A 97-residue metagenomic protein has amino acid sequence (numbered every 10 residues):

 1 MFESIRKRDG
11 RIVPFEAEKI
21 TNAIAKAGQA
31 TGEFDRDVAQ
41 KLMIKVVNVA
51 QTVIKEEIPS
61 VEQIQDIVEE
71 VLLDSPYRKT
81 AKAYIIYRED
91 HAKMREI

Functional and structural regions predicted by a protein language model:
M1-I97: Extended catalytic cores of very large enzyme megasubunits
